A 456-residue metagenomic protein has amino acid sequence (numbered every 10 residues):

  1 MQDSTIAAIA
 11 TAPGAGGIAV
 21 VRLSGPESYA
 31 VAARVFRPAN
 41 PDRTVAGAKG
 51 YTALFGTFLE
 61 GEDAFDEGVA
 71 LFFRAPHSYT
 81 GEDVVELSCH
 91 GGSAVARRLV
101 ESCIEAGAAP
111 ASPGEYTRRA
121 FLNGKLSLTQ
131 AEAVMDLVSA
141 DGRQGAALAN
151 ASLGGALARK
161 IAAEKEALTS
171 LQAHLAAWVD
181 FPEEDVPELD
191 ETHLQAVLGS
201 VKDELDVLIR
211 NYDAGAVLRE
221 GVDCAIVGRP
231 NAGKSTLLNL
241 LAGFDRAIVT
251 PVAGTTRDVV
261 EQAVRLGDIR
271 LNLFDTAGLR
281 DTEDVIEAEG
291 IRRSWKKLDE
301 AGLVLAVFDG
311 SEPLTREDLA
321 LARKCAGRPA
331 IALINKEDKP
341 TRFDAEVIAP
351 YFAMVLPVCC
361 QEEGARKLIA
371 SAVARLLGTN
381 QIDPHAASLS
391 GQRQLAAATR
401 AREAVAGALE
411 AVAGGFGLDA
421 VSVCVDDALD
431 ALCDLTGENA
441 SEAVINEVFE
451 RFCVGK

Functional and structural regions predicted by a protein language model:
M1-A147, A151, G155, I331: A glycine-rich (often HGG/GG-containing) alpha/beta subdomain
Q2-I9, P13, R143-R265, T282 (+1 more regions): C-terminal-of-GTPase-core extension/linker across diverse P-loop GTPases
F55-F65, A70-R74, G254-T282, E300: Switch I (G2) and immediately adjacent beta-strands of P-loop GTPase domains
A242, A277-G278, G302, D309-G310 (+1 more regions): Short glycine-/small-residue-rich Rossmann-like dinucleotide-binding loops
L271, L303, I331: Short, Asp-centered acidic motifs that coordinate Mg2+ and/or phosphate in catalytic or ligand-binding sites
L273, V307, L333: Generic enzyme active-site microenvironment
E287-S311: Inter-motif core of Ras-like GTPase G domains
